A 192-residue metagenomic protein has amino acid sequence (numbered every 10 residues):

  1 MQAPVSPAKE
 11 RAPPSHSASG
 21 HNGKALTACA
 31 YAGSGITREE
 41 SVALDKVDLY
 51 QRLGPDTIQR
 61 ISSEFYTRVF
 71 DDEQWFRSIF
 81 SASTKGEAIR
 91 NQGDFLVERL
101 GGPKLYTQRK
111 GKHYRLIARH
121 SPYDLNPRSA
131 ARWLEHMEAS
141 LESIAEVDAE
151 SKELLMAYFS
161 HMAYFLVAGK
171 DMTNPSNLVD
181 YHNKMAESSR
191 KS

Functional and structural regions predicted by a protein language model:
Q2-S192: Core of compact, soluble alpha-helical bundle domains
